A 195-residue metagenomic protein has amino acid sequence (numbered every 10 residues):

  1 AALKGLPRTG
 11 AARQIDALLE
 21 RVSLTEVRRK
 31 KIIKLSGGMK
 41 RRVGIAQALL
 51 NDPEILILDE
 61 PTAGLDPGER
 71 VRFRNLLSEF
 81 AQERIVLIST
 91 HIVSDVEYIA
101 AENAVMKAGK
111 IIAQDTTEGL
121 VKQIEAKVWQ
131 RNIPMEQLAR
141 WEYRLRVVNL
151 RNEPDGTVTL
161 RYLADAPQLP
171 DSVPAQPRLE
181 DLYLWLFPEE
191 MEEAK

Functional and structural regions predicted by a protein language model:
A1-K107: ABC transporter nucleotide-binding domains
A2-R8, W129, P188-M191: Non-catalytic alpha-helical coupling and interface elements of nucleotide-dependent molecular machines and regulators
L19, R74, V121, E180-L184: Conserved protein kinase catalytic domain
S23, G44, E125, F187-P188: A generic structural signal for secondary-structure junctions that act as hinges or helix/strand caps at the edges
E26, M135, A164-A166: Non-catalytic surface loops within mature trypsin-like serine protease
F73-R161: ABC transporter nucleotide-binding domain
R146-K195: C-terminal coupling/interaction segments
